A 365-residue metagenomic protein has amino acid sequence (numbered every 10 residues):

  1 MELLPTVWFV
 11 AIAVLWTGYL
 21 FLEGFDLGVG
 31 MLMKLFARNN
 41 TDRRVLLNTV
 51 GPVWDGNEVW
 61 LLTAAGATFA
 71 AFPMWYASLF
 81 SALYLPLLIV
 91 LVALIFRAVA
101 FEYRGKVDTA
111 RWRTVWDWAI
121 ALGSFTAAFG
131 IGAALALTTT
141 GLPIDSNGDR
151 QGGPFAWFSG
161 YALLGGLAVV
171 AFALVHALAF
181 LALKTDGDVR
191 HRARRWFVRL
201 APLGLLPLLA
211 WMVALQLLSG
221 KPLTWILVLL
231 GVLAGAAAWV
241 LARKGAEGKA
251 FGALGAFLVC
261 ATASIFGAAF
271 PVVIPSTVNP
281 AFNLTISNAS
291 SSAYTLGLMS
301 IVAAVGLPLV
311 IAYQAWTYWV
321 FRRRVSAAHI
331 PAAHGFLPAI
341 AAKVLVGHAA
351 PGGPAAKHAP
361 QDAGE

Functional and structural regions predicted by a protein language model:
M1-G56, L62-A65: N-terminal signal-anchor module of multipass membrane proteins
T17, F21, V45-V59, A82-V92 (+3 more regions): Alpha-helical transmembrane segments of integral membrane proteins, especially early/N-terminal helices
G51-T126, P222: Membrane-interface helix-loop-helix modules in multi-pass inner-membrane proteins
Y103-A250, S264: Long, contiguous internal "core" modules enriched in hydrophobic/ aromatic residues
W157-F172, S292-V310: Hydrophobic alpha-helical transmembrane segments
F257, V320-V344, G352: Short, highly charged, low-complexity non-transmembrane loops/tails of multi-pass membrane proteins
V259-A281: Juxtamembrane non-transmembrane "cap" segments at the membrane-aqueous interface of multi-pass membrane proteins
S276-L298: Short, membrane-exposed interhelical loops at transmembrane-helix boundaries
